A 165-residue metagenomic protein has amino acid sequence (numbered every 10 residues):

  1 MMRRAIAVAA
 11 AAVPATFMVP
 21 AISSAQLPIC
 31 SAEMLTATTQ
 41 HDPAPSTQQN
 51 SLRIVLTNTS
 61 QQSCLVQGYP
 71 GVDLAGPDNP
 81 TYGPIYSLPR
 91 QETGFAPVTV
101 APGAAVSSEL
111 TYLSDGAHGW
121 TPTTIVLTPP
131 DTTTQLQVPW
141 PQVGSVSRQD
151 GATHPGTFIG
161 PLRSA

Functional and structural regions predicted by a protein language model:
M1-A25: Secretory targeting and sorting signals
S24-S46, I159-G160: Low-complexity, acidic Ser/Thr/Pro/Gly-rich terminal tails and inter-domain linkers that flank the onset of structured
T47-R53, W120-P122: Short, solvent-exposed loop/turn segments enriched in Ser/Thr/Gly
I54-Q61: Asparagine-centered strand-capping/turn motif at beta-strand->loop junctions
V66-T81: Short acidic, flexible loop segments centered on an aromatic residue
P84-S114: Intrinsically disordered, low-complexity Pro/Gly/Ser/Thr-rich segments with frequent PxxP/GP/PP motifs and embedded
L113-A165: Terminal connector regions
